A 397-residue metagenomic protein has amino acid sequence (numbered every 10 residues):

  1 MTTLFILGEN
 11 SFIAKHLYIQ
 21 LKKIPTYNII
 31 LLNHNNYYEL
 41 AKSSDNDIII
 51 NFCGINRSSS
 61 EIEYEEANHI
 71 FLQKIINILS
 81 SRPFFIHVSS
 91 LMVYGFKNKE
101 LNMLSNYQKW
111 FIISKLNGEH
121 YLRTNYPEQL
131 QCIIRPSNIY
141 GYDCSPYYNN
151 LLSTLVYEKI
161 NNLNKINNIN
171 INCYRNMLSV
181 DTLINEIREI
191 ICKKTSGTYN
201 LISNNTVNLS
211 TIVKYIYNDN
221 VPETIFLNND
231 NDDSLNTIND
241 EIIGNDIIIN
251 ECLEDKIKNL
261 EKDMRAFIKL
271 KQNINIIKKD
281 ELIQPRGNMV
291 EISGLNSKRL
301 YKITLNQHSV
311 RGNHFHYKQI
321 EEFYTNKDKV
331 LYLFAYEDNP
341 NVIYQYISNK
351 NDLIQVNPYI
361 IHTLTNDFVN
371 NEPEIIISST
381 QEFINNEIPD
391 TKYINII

Functional and structural regions predicted by a protein language model:
L4-K22: N-terminal Rossmann NAD(P)H-binding glycine-rich loop of SDR-like oxidoreductase domains
N36-H69, K74, V93-K97: NAD(P)H-binding glycine-rich loop region in Rossmannoid oxidoreductase-like domains and their noncatalytic homologs
S59-I86, L116, Y121: NAD(P)-cofactor binding segment of oxidoreductase domains
K74-W110, C132: Conserved Rossmann-fold NAD(P)-dependent oxidoreductase catalytic core, especially the SDR/UDP-sugar
R123-R175, V180-E189: NAD(P)-dependent short-chain dehydrogenase/reductase
K159, E186-E241, D246, E251-Q272: Mid/C-terminal beta-alpha module of Rossmann-like enzyme folds, strongest in SDR-family dehydrogenases/epimerases
A266-K350, V369-I397: Non-catalytic, conserved peripheral segments adjacent to functional cores
S348-F368: Conserved metal-binding segment of the jelly-roll/cupin
